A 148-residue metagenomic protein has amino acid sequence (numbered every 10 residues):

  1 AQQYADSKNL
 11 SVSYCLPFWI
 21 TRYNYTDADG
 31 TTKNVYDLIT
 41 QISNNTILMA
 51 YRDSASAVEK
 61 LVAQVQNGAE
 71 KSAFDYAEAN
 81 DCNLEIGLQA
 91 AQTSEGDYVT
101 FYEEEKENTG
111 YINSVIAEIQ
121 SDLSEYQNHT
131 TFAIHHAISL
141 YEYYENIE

Functional and structural regions predicted by a protein language model:
A1-T32, A79-T93, A133-A137: Aromatic-lined carbohydrate-recognition surfaces of secreted/lumenal glycan-active proteins
Q3-Y4, Q66-N67, K71, N108: Proteins with a high burden of low-complexity, intrinsically disordered sequence enriched in S/T/G/P/A and R, requiring
C15, K60-L61, L140: Aromatic-residue detector
R22-I39, V58-Y76, A117: Alpha-helical scaffolding within the catalytic cores of extracellular/periplasmic polymer-degrading hydrolases
Q41-T46: Glycine-enriched alpha-helix->loop->beta-strand junction motifs that scaffold or abut catalytic
I47-A57, K71-E148: Substrate-binding cleft of secreted/luminal carbohydrate-active enzymes
